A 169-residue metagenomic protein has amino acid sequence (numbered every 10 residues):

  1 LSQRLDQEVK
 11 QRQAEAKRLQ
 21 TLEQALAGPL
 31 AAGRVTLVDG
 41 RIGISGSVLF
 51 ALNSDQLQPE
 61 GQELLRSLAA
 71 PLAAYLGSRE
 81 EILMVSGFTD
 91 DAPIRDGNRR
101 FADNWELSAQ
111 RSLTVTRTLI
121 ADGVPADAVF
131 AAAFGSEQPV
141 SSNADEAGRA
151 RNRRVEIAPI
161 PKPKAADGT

Functional and structural regions predicted by a protein language model:
L1-I82, K162-T169: Periplasmic peptidoglycan-binding/tethering modules of Gram-negative envelope proteins
A51-Q62, A69, F88-T169: Periplasmic OmpA-like peptidoglycan-binding domain that tethers envelope proteins to the cell wall
